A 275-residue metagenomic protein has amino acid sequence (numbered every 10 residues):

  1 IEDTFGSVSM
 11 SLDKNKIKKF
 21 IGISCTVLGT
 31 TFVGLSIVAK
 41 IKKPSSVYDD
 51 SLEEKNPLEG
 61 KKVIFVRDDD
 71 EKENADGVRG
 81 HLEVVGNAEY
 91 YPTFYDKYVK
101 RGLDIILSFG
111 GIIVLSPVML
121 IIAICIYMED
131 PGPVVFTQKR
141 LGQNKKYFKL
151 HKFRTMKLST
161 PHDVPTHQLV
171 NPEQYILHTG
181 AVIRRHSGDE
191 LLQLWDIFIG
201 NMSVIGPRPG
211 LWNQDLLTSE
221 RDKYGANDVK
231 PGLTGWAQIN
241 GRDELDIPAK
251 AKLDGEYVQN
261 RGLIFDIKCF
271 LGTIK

Functional and structural regions predicted by a protein language model:
I1-M10: N-terminal amphipathic/basic-hydrophobic helices that include classical n-h-c signal peptides and signal-anchor
I17-K18, S24-V27, K42-L82, P133 (+1 more regions): Hydrophobic structural segments characteristic of membrane proteins
L28-V63, Y91-S159, L263, K268-K275: A hydrophobic, helix-centered structural microdomain
E83-Y98, N171-Y175: Juxtamembrane loop-helix boundary motifs flanking transmembrane segments in multi-pass membrane proteins
P92, S159-H178, R208-D215: Cytosolic-biased juxtamembrane loops and peripheral soluble domains of multi-pass membrane proteins
M156-H162, R242-D246: Active-site/binding-pocket entry motifs
T179-H186, G255-Q259: Short, well-ordered beta-strand elements within core beta-sheets of diverse protein domains
R184-L194: Short acidic-aromatic low-complexity motifs
